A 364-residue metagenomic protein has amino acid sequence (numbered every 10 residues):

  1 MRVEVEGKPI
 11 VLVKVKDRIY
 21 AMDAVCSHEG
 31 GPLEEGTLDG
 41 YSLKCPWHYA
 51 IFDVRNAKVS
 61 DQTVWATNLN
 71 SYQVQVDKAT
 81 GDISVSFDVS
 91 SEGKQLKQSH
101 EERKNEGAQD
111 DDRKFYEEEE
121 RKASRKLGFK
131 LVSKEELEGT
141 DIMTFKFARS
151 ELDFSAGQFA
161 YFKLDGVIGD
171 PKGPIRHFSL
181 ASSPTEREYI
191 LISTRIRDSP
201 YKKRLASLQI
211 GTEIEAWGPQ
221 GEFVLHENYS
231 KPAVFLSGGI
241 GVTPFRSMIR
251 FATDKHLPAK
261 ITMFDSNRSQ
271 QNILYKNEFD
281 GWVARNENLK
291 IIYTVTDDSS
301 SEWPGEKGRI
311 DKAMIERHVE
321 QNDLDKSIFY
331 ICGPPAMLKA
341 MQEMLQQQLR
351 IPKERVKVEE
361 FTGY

Functional and structural regions predicted by a protein language model:
M1-G40, K58, N68-E117: N-terminal pre-ligand scaffold of iron-sulfur
M1-K8, V15-K16, D53, V59-S71 (+9 more regions): Signature of N-terminal electron-transfer/Fe-S-associated modules in redox systems
E4-E6, L43-C45, A66-L69, G173 (+2 more regions): Short solvent-exposed loop/turn micro-motifs enriched in small/polar/acidic residues
C26, C45-H48: Short cysteine clusters
K94, V167-F178, G221-N228: Short, Lys/Arg- and Gly-enriched loop/turn segments at beta-strand edges
R113-E213, N267-S269, T294-D298: Ferredoxin-reductase
R197-Y364: FNR/FR-type flavoprotein reductase catalytic core
